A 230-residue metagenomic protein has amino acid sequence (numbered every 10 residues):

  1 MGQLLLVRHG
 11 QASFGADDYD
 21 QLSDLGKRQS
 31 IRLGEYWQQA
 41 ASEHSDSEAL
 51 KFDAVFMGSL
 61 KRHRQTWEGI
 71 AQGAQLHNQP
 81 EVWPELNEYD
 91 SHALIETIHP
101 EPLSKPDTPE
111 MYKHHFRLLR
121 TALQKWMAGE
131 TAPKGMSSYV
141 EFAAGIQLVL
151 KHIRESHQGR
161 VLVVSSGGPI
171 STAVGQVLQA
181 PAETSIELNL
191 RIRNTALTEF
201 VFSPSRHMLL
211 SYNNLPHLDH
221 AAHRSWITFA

Functional and structural regions predicted by a protein language model:
M1-R8, Y112-L123: Short coil-to-beta-strand
G2, E81, N87-M111, E155-R160 (+1 more regions): Acidic, low-complexity terminal tails and accessory targeting/binding regions of phosphate-metabolizing enzymes
Q3-L4, G10-I70, G135-I146: Loop-to-helix element that buttresses phosphate recognition and phosphoryl-transfer chemistry
L4, D53, G159-S165: Generic beta-sheet signal
A12, P169-I170: Short active-site segment of divalent metal-dependent hydrolases/proteases that encodes the spacing between
E35-R120: Phosphate-coordination/substrate-recognition cap region in phosphate-metabolizing enzymes
M57-L60, E85, V163-P169, Y212: Short, well-ordered beta-to-alpha junction loops that form the rim of enzyme active sites and present histidine/acidic
R120-S156: Internal catalytic-core helix/loop-beta-alpha segment that presents or stabilizes conserved functional determinants
